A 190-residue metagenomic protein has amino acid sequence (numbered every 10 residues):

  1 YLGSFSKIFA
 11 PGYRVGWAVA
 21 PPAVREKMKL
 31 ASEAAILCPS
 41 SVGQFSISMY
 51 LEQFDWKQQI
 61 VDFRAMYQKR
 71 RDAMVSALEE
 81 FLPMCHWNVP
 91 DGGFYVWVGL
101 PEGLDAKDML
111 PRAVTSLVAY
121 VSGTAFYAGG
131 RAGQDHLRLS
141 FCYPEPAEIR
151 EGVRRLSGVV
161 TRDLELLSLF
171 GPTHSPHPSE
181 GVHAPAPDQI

Functional and structural regions predicted by a protein language model:
Y1-A65: Conserved core segment of the aminotransferase class I/II
P21-P22, E52, G99-P101, C142-P144: Residue-level recognition of strand-loop junctions within catalytic nucleotide-signaling folds
S48, V61, A65-V75, E79 (+2 more regions): Conserved glycine-rich beta-strand-loop-beta hairpin in the small C-terminal domain of fold type I
L104-M109, A147-E151: Short, conserved charged micro-motifs
T115-S116, A128-I190: PLP-dependent enzyme catalytic core of the Aspartate aminotransferase-like
A119: Residue-level detector of anion-binding/catalytic polar loops
